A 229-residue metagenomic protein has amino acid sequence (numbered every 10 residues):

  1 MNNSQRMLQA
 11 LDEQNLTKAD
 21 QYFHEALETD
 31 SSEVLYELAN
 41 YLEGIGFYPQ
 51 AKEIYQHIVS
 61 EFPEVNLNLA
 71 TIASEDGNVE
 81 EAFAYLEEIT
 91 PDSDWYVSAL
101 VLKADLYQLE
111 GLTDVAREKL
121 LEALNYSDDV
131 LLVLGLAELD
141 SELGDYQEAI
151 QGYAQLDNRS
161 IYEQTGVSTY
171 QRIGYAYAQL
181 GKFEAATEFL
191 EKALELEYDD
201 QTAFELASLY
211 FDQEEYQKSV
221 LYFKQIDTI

Functional and structural regions predicted by a protein language model:
M1, E33, E64, S98 (+3 more regions): Start-of-helix register in tetratricopeptide repeats
D12, Y41-G44, E75-D76, L109-E110 (+3 more regions): Register position in tetratricopeptide repeats
E37, N68-T71, L102, G135 (+2 more regions): Canonical tetratricopeptide repeat
